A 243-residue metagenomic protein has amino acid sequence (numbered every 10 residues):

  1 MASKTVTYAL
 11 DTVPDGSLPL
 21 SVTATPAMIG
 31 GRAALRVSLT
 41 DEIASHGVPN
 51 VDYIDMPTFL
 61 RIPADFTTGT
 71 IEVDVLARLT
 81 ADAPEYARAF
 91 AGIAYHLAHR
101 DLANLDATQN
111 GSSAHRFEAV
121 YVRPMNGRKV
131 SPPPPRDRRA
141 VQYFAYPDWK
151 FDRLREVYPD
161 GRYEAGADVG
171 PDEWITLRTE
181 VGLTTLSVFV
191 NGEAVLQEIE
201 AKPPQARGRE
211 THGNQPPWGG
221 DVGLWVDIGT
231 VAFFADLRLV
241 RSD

Functional and structural regions predicted by a protein language model:
M1-R32: Extracellular carbohydrate-recognition regions
A27-Y53, G69, L76, G220: Short carbohydrate-recognition loop motifs
V51-K150: Secretory/extracellular carbohydrate-interaction modules and structurally similar beta-sandwich "look-alikes"
P57-A64, R162-V169, L224: Beta-strand-rich interaction surfaces with strong enrichment in secreted/lumenal proteins
V73, T179, A235-L239: Extracellular beta-strand elements of beta-rich domains used for carbohydrate recognition/degradation or cell-matrix
W149-T176: Short, aromatic/His-centered strand-loop micro-motif at the edge of beta-sheets
V169-G208: Carbohydrate-binding surfaces in secreted/extracellular proteins
I199-F233: Flexible glycan-contacting loops in extracellular carbohydrate-active proteins
